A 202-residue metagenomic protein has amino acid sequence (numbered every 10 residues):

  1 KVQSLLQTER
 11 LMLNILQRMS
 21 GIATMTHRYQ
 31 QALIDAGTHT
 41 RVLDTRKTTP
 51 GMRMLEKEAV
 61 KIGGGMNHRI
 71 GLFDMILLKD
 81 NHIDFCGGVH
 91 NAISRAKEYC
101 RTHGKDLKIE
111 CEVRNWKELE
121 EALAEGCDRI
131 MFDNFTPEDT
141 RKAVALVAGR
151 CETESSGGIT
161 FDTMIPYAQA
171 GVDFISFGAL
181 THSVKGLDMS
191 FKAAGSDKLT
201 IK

Functional and structural regions predicted by a protein language model:
K1-E112, K117-E125, R129, E138-L146 (+3 more regions): Acidic/glycine-rich phosphate/pyrophosphate-binding loops and surrounding catalytic core that coordinate Mg2+
N134, G157, A179-L180: Short secondary-structure boundary segments
F161: Cys/His-rich Zn2+-binding cysteine-cluster or related metal-binding knuckle/ribbon modules and their
A179-K202: Short, charged, intrinsically disordered terminal tails
